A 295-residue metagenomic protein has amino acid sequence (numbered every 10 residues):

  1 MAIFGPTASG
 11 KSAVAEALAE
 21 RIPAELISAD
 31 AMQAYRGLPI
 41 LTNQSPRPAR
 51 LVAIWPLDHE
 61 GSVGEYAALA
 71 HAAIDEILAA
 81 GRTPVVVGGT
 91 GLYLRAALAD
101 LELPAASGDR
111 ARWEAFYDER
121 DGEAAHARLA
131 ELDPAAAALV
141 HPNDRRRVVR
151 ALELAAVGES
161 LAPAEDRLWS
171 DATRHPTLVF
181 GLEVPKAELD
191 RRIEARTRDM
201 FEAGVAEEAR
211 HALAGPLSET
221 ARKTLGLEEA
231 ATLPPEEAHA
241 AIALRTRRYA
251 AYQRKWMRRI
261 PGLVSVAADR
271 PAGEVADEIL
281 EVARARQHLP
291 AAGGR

Functional and structural regions predicted by a protein language model:
M1-R295: Phosphate/pyrophosphate-binding catalytic cores of soluble transferases and nucleic-acid-acting enzymes
